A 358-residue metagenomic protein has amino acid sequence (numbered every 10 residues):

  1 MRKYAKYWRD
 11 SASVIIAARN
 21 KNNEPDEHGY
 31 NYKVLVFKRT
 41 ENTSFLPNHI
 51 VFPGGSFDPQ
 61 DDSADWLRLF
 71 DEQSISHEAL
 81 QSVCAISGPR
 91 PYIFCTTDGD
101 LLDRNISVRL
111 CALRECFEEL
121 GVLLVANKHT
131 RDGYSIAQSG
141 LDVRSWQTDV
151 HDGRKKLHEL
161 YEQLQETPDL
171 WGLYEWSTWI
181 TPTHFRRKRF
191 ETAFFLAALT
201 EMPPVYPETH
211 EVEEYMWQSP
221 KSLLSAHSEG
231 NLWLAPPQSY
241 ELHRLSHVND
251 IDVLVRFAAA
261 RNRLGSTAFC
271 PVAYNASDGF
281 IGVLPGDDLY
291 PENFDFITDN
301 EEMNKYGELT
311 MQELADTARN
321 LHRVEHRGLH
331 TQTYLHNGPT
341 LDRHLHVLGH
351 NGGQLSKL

Functional and structural regions predicted by a protein language model:
M1-L358: N-terminal leader/linker segments that precede catalytic domains of diphosphate-processing enzymes
